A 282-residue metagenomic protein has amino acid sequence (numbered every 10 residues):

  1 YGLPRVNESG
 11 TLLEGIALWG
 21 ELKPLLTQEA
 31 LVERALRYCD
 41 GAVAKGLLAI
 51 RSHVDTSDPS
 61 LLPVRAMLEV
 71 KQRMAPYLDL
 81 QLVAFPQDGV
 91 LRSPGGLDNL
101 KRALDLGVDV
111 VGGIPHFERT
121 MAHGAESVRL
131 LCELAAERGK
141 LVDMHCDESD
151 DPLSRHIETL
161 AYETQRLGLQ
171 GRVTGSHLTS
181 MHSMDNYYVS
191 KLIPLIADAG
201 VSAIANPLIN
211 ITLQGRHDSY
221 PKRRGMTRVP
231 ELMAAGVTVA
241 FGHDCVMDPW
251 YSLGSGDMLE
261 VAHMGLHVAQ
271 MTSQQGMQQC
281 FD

Functional and structural regions predicted by a protein language model:
Y1-L31, G107-V110, R138, H156-T174 (+3 more regions): Active-site gating loops and adjacent loop-to-helix segments of metal-dependent hydrolytic enzymes
G2-H53, L61-R73, N99-D105: Alpha-helical scaffold segments that flank or form the walls of functional sites
A17-R34, V83-G95, P115-A122: Active-site mouth loops of central-metabolism enzymes
I50-D55, D143-H145: Short glycine-rich or small-residue beta-strand-to-loop segments that form or flank ligand, phosphate, metal/Fe-S
T56-D58, A84-V90, F117-R119, E148-P152 (+3 more regions): Active-site-proximal loop/turn and secondary-structure-junction residues that shape catalytic pockets, frequently
L62-P76, R92-S202, S219-F241: Histidine/acidic residue-rich metal-binding segments in metalloenzymes
Q81-F85, T174-T179, C280: Extended hydrophobic secondary-structure segments that form protein cores and membrane-embedded regions
L141, Y162-V173, N206-L213, R223-D282: His/Asp/Glu-enriched, well-ordered alpha-helical/loop segment that forms or immediately abuts the divalent-metal
